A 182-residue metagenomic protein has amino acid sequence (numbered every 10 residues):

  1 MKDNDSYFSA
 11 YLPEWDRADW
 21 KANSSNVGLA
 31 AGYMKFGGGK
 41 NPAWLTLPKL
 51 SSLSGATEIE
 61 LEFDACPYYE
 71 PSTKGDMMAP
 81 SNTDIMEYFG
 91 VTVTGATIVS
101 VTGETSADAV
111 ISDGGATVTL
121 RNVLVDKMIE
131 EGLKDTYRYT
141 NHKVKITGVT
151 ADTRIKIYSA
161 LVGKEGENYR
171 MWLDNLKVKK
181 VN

Functional and structural regions predicted by a protein language model:
M1-G38: Extracellular glycan-recognition surfaces and repeat-rich motifs
A18, V27, V91, G95-V99 (+2 more regions): Small-residue (G/S/T/A) turn/hinge positions that recur once per unit in extracellular repeat modules
K35-S52: Secreted extracellular polysaccharide-interacting domains
G39-W44, T136-Y139, L161-V181: Extracellular carbohydrate recognition
K40, L53-A56, C66-M86, G163-G166: Extended, low-complexity, turn-rich repeat/linker tracts enriched in Gly/Pro/Ser/Thr and Asp/Glu that occur
L47, E58-P71, H142-V144, D152-G163 (+1 more regions): Extracellular beta-strand-rich recognition modules
L50-L61, L133-T136: Extracellular/lumenal carbohydrate-interaction signature centered on repeated Trp-anchored short motifs
V99-T150: Extracellular carbohydrate recognition and processing domains and analogous Trp-centered ligand-binding platforms
